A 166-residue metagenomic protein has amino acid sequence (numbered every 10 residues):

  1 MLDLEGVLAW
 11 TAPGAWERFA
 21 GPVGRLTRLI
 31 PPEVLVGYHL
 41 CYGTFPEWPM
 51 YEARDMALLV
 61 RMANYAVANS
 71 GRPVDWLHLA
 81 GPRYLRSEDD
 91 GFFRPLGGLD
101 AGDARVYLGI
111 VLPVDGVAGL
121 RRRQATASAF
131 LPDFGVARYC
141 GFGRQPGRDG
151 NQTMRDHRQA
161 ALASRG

Functional and structural regions predicted by a protein language model:
M1-P46: Loop-centered beta-sheet repeat module
L4-E5, V23, Y51-Y65, G109-V117: Active-site pocket-lining/capping segments in soluble small-molecule metabolic enzymes
L8-F19, D55, L59, G116 (+1 more regions): Residue-level preference for long, well-ordered alpha-helices that form the structural scaffold of enzyme catalytic
F45-M50, L85-E88: Short acidic/glycine-rich loop or secondary-structure boundary segments that cap or lie
N64-G166: Catalytic-face loop-and-helix region of soluble metabolic enzyme cores
